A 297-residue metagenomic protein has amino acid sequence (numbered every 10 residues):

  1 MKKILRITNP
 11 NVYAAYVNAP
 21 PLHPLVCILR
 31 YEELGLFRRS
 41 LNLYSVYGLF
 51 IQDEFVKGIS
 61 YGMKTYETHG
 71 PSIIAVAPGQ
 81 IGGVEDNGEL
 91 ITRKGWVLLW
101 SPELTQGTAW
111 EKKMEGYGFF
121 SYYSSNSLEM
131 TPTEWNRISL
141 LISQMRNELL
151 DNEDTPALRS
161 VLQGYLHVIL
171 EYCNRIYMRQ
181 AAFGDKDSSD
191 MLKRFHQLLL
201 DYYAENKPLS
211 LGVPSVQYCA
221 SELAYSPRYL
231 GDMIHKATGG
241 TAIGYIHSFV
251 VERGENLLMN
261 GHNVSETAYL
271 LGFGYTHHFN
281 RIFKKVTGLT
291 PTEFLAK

Functional and structural regions predicted by a protein language model:
M1-E67, S72: Generic protein-terminus/edge-of-domain signal
T68-G82, L99-P102: Conserved metal-binding segment of the jelly-roll/cupin
N87-N152: A hydrophobic/aromatic-rich effector-binding and dimerization subdomain of bacterial HTH-type transcriptional regulators
N136-L200: An amphipathic alpha-helical interaction segment
Q163, D185-L223, G244-H262: A short, Lys/Arg-enriched amphipathic alpha-helix from helix-turn-helix/homeodomain DNA-binding modules
L230, H278-F279, F283: Short hydrophobic/aromatic patch on the recognition helix
I234-G240, I282-F294: A secondary-structure capping/hinge motif
K236-T276, A296-K297: Terminal helix-turn-helix DNA-binding modules in bacterial transcription factors
